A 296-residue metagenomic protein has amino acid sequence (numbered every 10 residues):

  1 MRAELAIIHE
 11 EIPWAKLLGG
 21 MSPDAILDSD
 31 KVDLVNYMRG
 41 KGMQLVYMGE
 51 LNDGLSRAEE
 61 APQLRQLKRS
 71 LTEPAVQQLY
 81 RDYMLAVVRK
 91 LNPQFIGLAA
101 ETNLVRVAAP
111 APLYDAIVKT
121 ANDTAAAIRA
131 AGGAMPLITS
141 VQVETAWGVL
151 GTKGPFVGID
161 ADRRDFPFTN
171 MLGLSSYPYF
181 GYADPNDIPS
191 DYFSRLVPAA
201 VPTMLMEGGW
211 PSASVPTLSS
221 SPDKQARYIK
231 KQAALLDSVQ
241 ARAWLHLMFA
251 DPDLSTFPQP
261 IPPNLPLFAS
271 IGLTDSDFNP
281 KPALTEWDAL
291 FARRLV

Functional and structural regions predicted by a protein language model:
M1-Q77, G97, E101, G173 (+2 more regions): N-terminal substrate-binding region of glycoside hydrolase catalytic domains
R2-E4, R39-L45, N92-Q94, G132-L137 (+3 more regions): Short, well-ordered coil/turn segments that N-cap beta-strands
A3-A15, L91-Q94, L98-A100, T139-V141 (+2 more regions): Aromatic- and acid-rich polysaccharide-binding/catalytic face of secreted or lumenal carbohydrate-active enzymes
S22, V215-Y228, L236-V239, A243-V296: Aromatic-rich peripheral "rim/lid" segments of glycoside hydrolase catalytic domains that contact and position glycan
S29-D33, Y80-M84, V143-R164, N186-R195 (+1 more regions): Alpha-helical scaffolding within the catalytic cores of extracellular/periplasmic polymer-degrading hydrolases
Y83-L113, I138-S140: Active-site groove signature of glycoside hydrolases
G97-A100, T120-F156, P202-A213, A241-P252: Aromatic-lined carbohydrate-recognition surfaces of secreted/lumenal glycan-active proteins
A183-L245: Catalytic-core region of carbohydrate-active enzymes that cleave or remodel glycosidic bonds
